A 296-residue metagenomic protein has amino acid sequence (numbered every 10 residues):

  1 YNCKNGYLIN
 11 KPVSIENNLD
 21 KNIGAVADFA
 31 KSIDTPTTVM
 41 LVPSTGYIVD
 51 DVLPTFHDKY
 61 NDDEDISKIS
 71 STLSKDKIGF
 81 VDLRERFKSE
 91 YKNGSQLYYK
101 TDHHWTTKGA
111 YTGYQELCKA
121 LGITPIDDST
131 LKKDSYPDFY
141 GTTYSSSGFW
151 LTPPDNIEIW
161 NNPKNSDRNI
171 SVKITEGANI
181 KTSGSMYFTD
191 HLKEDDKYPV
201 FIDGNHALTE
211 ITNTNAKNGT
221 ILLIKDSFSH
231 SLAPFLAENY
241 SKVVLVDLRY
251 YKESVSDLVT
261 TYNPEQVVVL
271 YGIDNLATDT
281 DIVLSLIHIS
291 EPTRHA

Functional and structural regions predicted by a protein language model:
Y1-S290, R294-A296: Extracellular glycan-modifying ectodomains
